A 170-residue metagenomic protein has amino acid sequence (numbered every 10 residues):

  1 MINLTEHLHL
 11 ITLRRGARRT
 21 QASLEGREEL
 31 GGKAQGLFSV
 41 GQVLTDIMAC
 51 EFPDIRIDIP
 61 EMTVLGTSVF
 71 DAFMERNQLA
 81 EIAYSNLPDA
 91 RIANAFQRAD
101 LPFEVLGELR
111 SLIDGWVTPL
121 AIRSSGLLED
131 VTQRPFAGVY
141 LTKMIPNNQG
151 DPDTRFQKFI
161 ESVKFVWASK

Functional and structural regions predicted by a protein language model:
M1-K170: N-terminal beta-alpha lobe that positions the nucleotide/phosphoryl donor in ATP/NTP-coupled carboxylate activation
